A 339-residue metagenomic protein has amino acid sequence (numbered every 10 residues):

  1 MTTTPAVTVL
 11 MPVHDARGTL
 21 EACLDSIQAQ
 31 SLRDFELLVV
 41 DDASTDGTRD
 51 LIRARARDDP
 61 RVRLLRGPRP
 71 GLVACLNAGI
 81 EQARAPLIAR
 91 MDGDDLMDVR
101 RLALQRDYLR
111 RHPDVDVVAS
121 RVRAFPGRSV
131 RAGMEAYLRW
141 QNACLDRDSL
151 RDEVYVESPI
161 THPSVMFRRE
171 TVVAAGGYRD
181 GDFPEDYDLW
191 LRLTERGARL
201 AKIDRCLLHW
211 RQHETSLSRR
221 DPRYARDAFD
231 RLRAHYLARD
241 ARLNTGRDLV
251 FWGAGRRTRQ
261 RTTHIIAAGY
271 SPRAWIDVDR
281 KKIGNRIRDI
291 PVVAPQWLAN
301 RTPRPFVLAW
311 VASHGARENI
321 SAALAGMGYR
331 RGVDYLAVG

Functional and structural regions predicted by a protein language model:
M1-S26: N-proximal low-complexity "stem/linker" segments adjacent to membrane-targeting elements
V9, E81, C144-D221: Conserved nucleotide-sugar donor-binding catalytic segment
D25-D34: Short, acidic, metal-binding catalytic loop of nucleotide-sugar glycosyltransferases
D41-D50, D92: A conserved acidic beta->alpha catalytic loop
R49-Q82: Conserved donor nucleotide-binding strand/loop of the catalytic core
R61, R69-C75, L104-Y108, H112-T171: Flexible acidic/His/Gly-enriched loops in nucleotide-sugar-dependent glycosyltransferase catalytic domains
I88: Short aromatic/hydrophobic "clamp" motif used to bind/position activated sugar donors
Y155, D186, I203, H209-G339: Hydrophobic, well-ordered beta-alpha structural blocks that scaffold small-molecule cofactor pockets
